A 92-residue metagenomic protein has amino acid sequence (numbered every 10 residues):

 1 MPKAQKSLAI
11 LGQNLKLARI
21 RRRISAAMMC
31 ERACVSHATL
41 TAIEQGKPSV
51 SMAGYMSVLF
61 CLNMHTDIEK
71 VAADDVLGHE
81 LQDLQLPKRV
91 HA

Functional and structural regions predicted by a protein language model:
M1-R21, V71: A short, Lys/Arg-rich alpha-helix, primarily the initiator
N14-I20, A27, L81, A92: Localized chelating/binding microdomains that coordinate divalent metal ions or stabilize phosphate-bearing
R23-T41: Short alpha-helical DNA-recognition segment
S36, K47, D75: The DNA-recognition helices of helix-turn-helix-type DNA-binding domains
K47-F60: Short, basic-rich loop-to-helix N-cap that marks the start of a DNA-contacting helix
E69-A92: Short, charged recognition helix plus adjacent turn of helix-turn-helix-like nucleic-acid-binding domains
